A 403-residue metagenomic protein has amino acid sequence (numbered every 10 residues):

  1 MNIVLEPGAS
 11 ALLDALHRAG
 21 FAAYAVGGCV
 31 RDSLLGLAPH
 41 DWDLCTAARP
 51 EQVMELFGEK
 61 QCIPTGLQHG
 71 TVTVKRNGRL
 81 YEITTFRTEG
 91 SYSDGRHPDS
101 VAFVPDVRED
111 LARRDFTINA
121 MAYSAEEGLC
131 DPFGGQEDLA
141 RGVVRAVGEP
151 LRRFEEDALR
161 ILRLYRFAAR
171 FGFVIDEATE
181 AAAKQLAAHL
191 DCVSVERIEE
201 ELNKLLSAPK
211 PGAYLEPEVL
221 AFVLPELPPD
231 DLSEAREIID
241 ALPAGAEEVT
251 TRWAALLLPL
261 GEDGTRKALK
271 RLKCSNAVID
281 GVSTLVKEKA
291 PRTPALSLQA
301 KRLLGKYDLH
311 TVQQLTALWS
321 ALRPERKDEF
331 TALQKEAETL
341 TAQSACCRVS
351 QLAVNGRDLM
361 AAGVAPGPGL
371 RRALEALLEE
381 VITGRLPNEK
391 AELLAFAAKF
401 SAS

Functional and structural regions predicted by a protein language model:
M1-S403: Catalytic cores of the polymerase beta-like nucleotidyltransferase superfamily and closely associated nucleotide
